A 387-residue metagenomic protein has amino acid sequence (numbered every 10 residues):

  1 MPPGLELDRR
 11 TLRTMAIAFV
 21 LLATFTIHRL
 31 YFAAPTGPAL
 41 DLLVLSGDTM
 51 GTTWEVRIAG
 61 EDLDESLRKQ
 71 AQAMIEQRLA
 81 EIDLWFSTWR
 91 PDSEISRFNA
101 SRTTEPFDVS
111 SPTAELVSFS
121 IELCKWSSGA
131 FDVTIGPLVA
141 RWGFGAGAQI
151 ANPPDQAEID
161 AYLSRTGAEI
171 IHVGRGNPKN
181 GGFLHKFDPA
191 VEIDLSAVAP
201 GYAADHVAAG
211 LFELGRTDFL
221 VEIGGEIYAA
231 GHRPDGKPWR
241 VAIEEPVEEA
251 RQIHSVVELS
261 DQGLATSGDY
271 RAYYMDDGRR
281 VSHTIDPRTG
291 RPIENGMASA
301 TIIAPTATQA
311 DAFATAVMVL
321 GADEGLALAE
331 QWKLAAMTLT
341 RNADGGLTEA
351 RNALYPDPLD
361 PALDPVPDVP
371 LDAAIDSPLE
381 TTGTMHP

Functional and structural regions predicted by a protein language model:
M1-P387: Mature catalytic core of soluble alpha/beta enzymes
